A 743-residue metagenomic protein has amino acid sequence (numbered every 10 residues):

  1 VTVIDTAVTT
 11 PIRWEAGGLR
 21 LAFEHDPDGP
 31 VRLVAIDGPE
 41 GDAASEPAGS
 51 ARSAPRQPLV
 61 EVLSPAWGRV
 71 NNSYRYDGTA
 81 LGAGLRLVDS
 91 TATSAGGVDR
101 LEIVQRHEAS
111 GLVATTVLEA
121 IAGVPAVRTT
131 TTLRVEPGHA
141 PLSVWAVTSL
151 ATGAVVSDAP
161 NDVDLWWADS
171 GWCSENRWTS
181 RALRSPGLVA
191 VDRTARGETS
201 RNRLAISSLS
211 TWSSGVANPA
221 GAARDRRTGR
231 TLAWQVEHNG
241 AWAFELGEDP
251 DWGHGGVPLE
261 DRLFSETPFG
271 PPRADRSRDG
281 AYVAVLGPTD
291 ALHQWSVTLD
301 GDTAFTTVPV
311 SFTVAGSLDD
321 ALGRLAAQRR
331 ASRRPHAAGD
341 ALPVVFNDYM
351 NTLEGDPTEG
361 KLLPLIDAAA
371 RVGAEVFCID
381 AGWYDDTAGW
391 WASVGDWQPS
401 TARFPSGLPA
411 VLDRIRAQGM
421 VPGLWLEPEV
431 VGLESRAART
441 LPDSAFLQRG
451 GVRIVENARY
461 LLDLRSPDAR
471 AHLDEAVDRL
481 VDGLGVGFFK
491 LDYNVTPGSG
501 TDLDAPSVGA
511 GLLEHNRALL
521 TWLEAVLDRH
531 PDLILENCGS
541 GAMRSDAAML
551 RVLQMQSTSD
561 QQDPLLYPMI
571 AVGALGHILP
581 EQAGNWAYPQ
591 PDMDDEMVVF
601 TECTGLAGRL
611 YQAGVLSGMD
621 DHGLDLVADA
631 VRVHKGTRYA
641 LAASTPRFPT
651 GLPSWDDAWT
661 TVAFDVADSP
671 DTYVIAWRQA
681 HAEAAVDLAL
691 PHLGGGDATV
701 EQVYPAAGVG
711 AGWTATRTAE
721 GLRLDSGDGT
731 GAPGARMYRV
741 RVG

Functional and structural regions predicted by a protein language model:
T2-F269, E701-W713: Polysaccharide-binding surfaces and accessory modules of carbohydrate-active proteins
L21, I36, A54, L519-A715 (+1 more regions): Active-site-proximal substrate-binding groove within the catalytic cores of carbohydrate-active enzymes
T131, D302, F346, F377 (+6 more regions): Conserved, mostly hydrophobic/aromatic
V297-G316, G731-V740: Short Pro-Gly-centered flexible turn/kink motifs
A341-P343, E354-P357, S400-T401, P428-R479 (+1 more regions): Active-site-adjacent "subsite" loops/lids of carbohydrate-active enzymes
V344-D348, I379, P422-L426, F489-L491 (+1 more regions): Hydrophobic faces of well-ordered beta-strands that scaffold small-molecule active sites in alpha/beta enzyme cores
K361-Y384: Catalytic domains of carbohydrate-active enzymes, especially glycoside hydrolases
D385-S435, A525-H530: Acidic/aromatic-lined carbohydrate-recognition and catalytic surfaces of CAZymes acting on diverse glycans
